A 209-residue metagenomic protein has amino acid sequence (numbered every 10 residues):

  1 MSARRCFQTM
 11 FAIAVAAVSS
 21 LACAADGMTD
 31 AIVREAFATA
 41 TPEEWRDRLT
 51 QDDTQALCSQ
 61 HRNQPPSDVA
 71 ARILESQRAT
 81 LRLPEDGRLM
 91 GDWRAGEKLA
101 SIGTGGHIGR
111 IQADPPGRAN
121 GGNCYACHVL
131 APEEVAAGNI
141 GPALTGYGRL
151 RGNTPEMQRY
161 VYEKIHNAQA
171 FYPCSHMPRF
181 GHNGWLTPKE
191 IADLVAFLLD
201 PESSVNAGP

Functional and structural regions predicted by a protein language model:
S2-F11: Bacterial N-terminal signal peptides that target proteins for export
F11-A22, P132-V135: Residue-level signal for alpha-helical transmembrane segments in multi-pass membrane proteins
A16, L21-H107, F197-P209: Post-cleavage N-terminal segment of exported redox proteins
M28, V33-W45, G91-A95, I108 (+1 more regions): Extracytoplasmic electron-transfer domains, predominantly the class I c-type cytochrome c fold
Q51, G117-N120: Residue-level signal for mature regions of secreted extracellular proteins and peptides
P84-E85, A113, F180-N183: Generic anion/oxyanion-binding catalytic loop in active/binding sites
G105-G117: Intrinsically disordered, low-complexity Ser/Thr- and acidic-rich flexible linkers and loops, especially at boundaries
